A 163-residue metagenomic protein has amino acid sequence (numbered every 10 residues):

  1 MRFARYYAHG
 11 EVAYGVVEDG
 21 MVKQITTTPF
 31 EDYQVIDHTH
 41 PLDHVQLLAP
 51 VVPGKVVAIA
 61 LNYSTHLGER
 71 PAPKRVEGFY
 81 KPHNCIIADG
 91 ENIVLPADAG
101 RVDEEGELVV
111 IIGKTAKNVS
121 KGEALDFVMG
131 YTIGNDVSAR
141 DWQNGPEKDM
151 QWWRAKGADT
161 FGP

Functional and structural regions predicted by a protein language model:
M1-P163: Active-site microenvironments in enzyme catalytic cores
